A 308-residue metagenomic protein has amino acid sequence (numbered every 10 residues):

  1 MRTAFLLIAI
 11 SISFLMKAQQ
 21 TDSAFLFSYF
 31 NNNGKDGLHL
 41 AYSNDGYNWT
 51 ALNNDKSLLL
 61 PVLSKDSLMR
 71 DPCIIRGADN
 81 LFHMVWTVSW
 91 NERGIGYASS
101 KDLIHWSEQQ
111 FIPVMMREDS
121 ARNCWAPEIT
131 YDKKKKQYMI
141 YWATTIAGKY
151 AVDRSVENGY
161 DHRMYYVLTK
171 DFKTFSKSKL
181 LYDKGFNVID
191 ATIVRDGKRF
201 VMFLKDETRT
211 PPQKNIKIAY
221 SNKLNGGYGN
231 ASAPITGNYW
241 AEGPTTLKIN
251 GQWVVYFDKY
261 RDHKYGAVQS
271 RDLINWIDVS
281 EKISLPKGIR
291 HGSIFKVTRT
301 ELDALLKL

Functional and structural regions predicted by a protein language model:
M1-T21: Bacterial Sec-dependent N-terminal signal peptides
A18-L308: Carbohydrate-active catalytic/glycan-binding domains of CAZyme proteins, especially the secreted or lumenal ectodomains
